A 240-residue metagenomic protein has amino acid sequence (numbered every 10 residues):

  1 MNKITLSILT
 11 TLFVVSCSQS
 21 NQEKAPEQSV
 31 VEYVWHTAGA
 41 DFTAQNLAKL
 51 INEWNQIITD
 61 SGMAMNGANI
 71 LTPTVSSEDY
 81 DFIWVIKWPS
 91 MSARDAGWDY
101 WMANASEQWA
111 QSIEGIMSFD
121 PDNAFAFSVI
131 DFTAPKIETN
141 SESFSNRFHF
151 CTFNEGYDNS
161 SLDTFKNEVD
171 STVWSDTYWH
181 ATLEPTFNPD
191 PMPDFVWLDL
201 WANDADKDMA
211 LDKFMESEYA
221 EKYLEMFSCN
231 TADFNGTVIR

Functional and structural regions predicted by a protein language model:
N2-I8: Sec-dependent signal peptide recognition, specifically the positively charged N-region followed immediately by
I8-L9, Y33: A ubiquitous, low-specificity "background" feature that marks scattered single residues across proteins without
T10-S18: Hydrophobic h-region of N-terminal signal peptides that target proteins for export in Gram-negative bacteria
C17-R240: Short S/T/G/P-rich N-terminal loop/turn motif that feeds into the first structured element of a domain
